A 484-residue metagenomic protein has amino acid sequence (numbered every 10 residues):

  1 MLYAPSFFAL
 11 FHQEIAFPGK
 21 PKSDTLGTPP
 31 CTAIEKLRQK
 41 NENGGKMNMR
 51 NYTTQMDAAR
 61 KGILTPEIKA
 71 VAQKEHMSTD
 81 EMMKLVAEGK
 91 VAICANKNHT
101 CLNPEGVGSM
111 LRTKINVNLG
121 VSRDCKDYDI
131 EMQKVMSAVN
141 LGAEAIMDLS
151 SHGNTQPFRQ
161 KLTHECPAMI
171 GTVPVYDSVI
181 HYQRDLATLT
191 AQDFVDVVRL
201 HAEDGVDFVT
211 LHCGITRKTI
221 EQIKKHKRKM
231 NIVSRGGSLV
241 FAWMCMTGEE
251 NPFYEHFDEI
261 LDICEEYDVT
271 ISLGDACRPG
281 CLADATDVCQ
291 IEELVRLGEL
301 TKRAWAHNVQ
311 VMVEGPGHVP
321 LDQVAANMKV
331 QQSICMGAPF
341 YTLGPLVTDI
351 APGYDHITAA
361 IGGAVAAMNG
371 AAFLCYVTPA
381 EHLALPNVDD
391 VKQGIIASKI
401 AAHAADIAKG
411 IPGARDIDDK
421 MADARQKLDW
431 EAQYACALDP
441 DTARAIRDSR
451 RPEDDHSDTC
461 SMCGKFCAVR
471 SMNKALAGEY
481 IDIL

Functional and structural regions predicted by a protein language model:
P29-N48: Short, Lys/Arg-enriched N-terminal segments with co-localized hydrophobic residues within the first ~10-30 amino acids
N48-A72, M77-P104, Y182, A187 (+2 more regions): Surface-exposed amphipathic alpha-helical tracts and adjacent flexible/coil segments at the periphery of soluble enzymes
T54, A58, K74-F340, L346 (+1 more regions): Alpha/beta enzyme core
L64, H201, V206-V209, C213 (+2 more regions): Conserved phosphate/anionic-ligand binding catalytic regions in large, soluble enzymes, centered on
S150-S151, V209, C213-I215, L343-G344 (+2 more regions): Glycine-rich phosphate-binding active-site loops on the catalytic face of alpha/beta enzymes
S178-D185, L282, G344-P352, T378-V391: Short beta-alpha connecting loops at secondary-structure transitions that line or flank enzyme active sites
E221-C245, P279, D284-A285, L385-L484: Catalytic or ion-coupling anion/metal-binding cores of large enzyme and transporter domains
